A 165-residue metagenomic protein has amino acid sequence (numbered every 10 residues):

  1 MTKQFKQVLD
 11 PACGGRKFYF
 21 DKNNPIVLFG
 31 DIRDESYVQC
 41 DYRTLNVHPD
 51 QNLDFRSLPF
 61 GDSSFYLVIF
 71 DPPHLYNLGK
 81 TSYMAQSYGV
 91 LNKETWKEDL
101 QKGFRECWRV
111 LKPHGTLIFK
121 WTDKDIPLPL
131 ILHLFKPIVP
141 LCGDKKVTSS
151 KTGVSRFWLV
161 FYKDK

Functional and structural regions predicted by a protein language model:
M1-K165: Class I S-adenosyl-L-methionine-dependent methyltransferase catalytic core
